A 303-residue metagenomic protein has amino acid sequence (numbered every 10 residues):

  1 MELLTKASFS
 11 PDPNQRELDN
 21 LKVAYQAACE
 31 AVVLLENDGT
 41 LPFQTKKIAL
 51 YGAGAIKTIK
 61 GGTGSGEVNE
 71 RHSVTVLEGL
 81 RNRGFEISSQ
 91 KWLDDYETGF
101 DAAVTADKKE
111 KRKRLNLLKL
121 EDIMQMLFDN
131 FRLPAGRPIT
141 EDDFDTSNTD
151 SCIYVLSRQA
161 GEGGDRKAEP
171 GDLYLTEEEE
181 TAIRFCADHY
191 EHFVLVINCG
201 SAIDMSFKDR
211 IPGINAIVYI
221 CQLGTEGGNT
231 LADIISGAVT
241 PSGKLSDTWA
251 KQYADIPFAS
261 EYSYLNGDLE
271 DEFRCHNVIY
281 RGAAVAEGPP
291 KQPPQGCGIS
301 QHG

Functional and structural regions predicted by a protein language model:
M1-G303: C-terminal non-catalytic regions of proteins with extracellular/luminal or membrane-system context
